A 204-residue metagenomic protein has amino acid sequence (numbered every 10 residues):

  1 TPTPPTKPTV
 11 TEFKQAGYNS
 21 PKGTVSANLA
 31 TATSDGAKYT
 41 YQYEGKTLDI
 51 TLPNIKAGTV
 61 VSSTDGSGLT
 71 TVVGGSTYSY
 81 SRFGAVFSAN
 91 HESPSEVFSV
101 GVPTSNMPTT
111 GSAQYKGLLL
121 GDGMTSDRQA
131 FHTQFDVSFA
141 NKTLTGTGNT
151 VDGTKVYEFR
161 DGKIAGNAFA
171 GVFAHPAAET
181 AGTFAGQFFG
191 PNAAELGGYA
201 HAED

Functional and structural regions predicted by a protein language model:
T1-D204: Mature soluble binding/inhibitory domains
